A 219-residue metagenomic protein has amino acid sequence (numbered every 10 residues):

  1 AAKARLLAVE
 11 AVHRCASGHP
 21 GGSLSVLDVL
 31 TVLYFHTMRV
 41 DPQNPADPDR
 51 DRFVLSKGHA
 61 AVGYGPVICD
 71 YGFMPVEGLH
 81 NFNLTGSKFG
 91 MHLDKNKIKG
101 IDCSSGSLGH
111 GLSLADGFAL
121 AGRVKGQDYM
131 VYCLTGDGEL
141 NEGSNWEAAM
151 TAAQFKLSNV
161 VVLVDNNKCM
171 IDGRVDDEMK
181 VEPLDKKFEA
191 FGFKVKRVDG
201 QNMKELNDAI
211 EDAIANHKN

Functional and structural regions predicted by a protein language model:
A1, C15, D49-R50, C133-L134 (+1 more regions): A short, structure-level motif marking secondary-structure boundaries and short turns
A2, L6, S23-L24, G58 (+5 more regions): Electropositive phosphate-/nucleotide-binding environments in soluble metabolic enzymes
A2-S17, D165-N167: N-terminal capping segment at the start of a domain
A11, S23-E147, A153-Q154: Cofactor-binding active-site loop characterized by glycine-rich and histidine/acidic residues
G18-G22, P45, V198: Short, surface-exposed helix-loop/turn micro-motifs enriched in polar/charged residues
P20-S23, L134, L163-N166: Conserved alpha/beta enzyme-core scaffolds, especially Rossmann-like or related mixed alpha/beta domains that build
L84, K88-N96, L114, F118-L120 (+2 more regions): Thiamine diphosphate
